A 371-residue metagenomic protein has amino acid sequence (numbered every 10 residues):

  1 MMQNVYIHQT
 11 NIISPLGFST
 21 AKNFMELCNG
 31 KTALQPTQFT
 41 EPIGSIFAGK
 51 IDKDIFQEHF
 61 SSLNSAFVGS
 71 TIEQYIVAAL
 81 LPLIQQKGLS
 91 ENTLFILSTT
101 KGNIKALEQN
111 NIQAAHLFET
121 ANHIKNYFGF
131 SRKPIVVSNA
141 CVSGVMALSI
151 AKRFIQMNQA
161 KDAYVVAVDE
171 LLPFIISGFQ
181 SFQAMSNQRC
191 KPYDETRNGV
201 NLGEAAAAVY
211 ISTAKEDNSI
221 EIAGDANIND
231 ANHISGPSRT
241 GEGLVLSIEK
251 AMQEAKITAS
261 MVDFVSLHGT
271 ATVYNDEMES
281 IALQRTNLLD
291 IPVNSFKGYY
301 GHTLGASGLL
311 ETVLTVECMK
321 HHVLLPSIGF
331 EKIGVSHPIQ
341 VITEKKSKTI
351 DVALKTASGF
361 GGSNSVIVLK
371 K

Functional and structural regions predicted by a protein language model:
M1-H8, D351-V352, N364, K371: Extreme N-terminal starter segment of soluble prokaryotic enzymes
N4-I13, A21-A48, K53-D54, M185 (+2 more regions): Condensing-enzyme catalytic core mediating Claisen C-C bond formation in acyl metabolism
Q9, L27, L80, F95 (+10 more regions): Conserved small-residue
P15, T272, G298-G305, A357-N364: Glycine-rich phosphate/pyrophosphate-binding beta-alpha loops
L16, T20-S98, N103-I104, S247-A259 (+1 more regions): Conserved active-site "lid/cap" helical segment
P36-Q74, G102-I150, Q159, I175-L202 (+1 more regions): Conserved catalytic cysteine-centered active-site region of acyl-thioester-dependent Claisen-condensing enzymes
Q85-I96, N122-K133, Q156-A163, M185-D194 (+5 more regions): Structural signature of cysteine-dependent C-C bond-forming condensing enzymes
I234-T240, T270-N287, G305-L310, E344: Short glycine/threonine-rich loop-to-helix capping motif typified by GTGT followed within a few residues by an Asp-Pro
